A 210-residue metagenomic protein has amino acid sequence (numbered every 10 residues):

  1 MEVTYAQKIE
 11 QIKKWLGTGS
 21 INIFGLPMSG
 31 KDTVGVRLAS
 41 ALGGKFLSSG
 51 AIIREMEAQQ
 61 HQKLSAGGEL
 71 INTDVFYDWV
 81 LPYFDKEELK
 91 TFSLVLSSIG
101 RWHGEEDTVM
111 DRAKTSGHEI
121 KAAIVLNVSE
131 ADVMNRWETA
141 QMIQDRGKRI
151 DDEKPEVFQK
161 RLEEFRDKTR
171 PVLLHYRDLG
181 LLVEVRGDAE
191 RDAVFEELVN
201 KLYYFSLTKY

Functional and structural regions predicted by a protein language model:
M1-Y210: Glycine-rich phosphate-binding loop of ATP-dependent small-molecule kinases
